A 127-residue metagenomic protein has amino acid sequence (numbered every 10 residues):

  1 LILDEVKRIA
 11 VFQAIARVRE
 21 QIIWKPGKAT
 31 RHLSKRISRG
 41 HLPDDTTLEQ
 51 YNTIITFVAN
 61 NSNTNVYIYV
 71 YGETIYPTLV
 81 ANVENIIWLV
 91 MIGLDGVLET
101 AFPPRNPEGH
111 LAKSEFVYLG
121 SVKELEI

Functional and structural regions predicted by a protein language model:
L1-Y76: Compact soluble domain cores
T46, N65, V80, N106-H110: A generic alpha-helix propensity feature with a strong bias for hydrophobic helices
P77-E84: Short beta-strand segments that buttress and anchor functional surface loops
I86-I127: A short, surface-exposed interaction/processing loop segment used at functional sites
